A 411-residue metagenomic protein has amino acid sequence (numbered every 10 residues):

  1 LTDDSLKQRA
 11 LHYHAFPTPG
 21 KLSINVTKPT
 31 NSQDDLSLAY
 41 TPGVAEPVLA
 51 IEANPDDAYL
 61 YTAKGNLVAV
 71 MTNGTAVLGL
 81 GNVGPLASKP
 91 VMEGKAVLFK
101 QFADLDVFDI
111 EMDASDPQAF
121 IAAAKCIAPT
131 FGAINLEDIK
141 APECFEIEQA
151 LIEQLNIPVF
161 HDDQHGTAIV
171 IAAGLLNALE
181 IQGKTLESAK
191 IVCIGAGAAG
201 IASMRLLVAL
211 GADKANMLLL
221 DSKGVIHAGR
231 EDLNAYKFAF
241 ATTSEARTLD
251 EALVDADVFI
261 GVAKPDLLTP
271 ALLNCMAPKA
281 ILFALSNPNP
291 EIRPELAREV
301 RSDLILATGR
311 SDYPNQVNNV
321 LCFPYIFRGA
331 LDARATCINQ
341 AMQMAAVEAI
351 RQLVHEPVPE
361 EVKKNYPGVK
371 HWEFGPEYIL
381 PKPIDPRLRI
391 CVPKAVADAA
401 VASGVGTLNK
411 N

Functional and structural regions predicted by a protein language model:
L1-V159, P393-A395, A399, S403-K410: N-terminal ligand-binding/catalytic initiation module
Y59-K64, K100-Q101, C126-A128, I152-E153 (+7 more regions): Solvent-exposed alpha-helices and their adjacent loops that cap or buttress functional pockets in soluble metabolic
N73-T75, V83, M112-D113, D138-A141 (+5 more regions): Short, ordered loop/turn segments at secondary-structure junctions
L78, V83-A103, L155, H161 (+2 more regions): Glycine-rich phosphate/diphosphate-binding loop of Rossmann-like nucleotide-binding domains
D109, N135-D138, V159-D162, L219 (+4 more regions): General beta-strand structural signal in soluble alpha/beta enzymes
D162-D163, Q182-K184, A284-K410: Adenosine-phosphate binding glycine-rich loop
F238-I305, R310-D312: Rossmann-like adenosine-cofactor binding region
